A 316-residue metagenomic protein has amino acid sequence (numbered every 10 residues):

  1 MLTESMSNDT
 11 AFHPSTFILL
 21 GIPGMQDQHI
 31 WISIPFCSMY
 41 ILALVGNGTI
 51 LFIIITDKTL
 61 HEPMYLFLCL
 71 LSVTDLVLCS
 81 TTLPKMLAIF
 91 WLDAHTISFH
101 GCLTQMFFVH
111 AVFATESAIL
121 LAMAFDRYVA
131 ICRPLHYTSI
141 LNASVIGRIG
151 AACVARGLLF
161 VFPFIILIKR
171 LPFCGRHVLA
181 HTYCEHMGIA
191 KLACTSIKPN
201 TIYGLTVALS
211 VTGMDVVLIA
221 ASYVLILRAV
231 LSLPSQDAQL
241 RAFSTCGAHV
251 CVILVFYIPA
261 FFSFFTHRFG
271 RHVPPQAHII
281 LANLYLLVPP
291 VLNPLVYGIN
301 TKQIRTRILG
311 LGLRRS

Functional and structural regions predicted by a protein language model:
M1-S316: Transmembrane helical core of 7TM receptor-like proteins
